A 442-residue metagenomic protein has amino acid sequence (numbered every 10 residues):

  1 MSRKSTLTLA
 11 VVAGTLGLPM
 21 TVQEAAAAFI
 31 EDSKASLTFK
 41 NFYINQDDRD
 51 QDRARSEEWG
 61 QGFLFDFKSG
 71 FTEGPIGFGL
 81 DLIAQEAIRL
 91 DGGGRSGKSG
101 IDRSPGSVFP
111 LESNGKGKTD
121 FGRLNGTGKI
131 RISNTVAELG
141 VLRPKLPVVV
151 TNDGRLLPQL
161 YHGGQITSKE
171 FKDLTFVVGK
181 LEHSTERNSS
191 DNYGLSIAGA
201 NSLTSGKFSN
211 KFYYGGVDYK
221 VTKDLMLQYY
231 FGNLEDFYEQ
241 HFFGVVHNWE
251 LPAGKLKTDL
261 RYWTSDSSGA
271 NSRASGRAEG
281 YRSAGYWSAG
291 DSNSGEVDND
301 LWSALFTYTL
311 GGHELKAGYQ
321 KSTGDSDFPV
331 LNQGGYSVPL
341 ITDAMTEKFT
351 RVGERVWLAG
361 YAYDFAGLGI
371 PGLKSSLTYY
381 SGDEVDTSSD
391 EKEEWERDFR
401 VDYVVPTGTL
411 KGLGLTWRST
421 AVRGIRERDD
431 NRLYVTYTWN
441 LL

Functional and structural regions predicted by a protein language model:
G17-P144, A366, E391-P406, G414-L442: Beta-barrel outer-membrane channel/assembly domains of diderm bacteria
E31, R55-F63, D120-L124, P158-H162 (+7 more regions): Residues that define the transmembrane beta-barrel architecture of outer-membrane proteins
A35, P75-G77, N134-E138, D173-V177 (+8 more regions): Repeated loop/turn-to-beta-strand initiation elements of outer-membrane beta-barrel proteins
L37, F63-S69, G126-I130, G164-S168 (+7 more regions): Residues on the lipid-exposed face of transmembrane beta-strands in outer-membrane beta-barrel proteins
N41-Y43, A137-T151, F176-V178, G215 (+5 more regions): Transmembrane beta-strand segments that form the barrel wall of outer-membrane beta-barrel proteins
I88-L90, V177-N201, S205-F212, A253-G335 (+1 more regions): Outer-membrane beta-barrel translocator/channel fold
G97-T119, R123-N125, V136-D218, Q228 (+2 more regions): Surface-exposed coil loops of outer-membrane beta-barrel proteins
G312-D390, E396-F399: C-terminal structural cap/anchor segments
